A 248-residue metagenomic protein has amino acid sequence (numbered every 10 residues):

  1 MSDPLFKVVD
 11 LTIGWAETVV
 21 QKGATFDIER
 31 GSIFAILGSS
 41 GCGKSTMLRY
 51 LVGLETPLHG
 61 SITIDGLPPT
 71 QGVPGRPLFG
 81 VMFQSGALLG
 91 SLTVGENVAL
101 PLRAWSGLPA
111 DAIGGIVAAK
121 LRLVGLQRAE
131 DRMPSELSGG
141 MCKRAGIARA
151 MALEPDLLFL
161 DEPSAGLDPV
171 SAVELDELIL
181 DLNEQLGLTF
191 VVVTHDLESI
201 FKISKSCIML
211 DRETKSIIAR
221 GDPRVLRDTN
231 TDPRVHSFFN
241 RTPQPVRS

Functional and structural regions predicted by a protein language model:
L37-S39: The feature captures the beta-strand-to-loop junction immediately N-terminal to the Walker
V52: Helix-to-loop junction immediately C-terminal to a conserved catalytic motif
L67-G80, A104, A110-D111, L226-N230: ABC ATPase NBD coupling module
A110-R128: Conserved ABC ATPase "signature" region
M133-L137, M141: Conserved ABC ATPase signature
A152-D156: A short, proline-enriched helix->beta-strand linker immediately N-terminal to the Walker B motif in ABC-type P-loop
L158-D161: Catalytic Walker B motif of ABC-type/P-loop ATPase nucleotide-binding domains
